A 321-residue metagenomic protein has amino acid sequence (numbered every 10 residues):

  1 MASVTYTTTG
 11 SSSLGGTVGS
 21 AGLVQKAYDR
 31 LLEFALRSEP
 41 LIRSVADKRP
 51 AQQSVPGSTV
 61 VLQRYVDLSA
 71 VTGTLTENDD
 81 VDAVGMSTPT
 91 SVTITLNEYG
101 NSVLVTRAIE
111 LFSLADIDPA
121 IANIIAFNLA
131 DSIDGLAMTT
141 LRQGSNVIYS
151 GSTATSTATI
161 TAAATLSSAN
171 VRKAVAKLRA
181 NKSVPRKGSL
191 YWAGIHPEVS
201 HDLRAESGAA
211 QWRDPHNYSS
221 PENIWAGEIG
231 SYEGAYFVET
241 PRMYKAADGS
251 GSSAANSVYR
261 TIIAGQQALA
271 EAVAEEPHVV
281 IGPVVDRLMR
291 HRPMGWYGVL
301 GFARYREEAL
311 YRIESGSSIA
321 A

Functional and structural regions predicted by a protein language model:
A2-A46, T161-A176, R204-A321: Sequence/fold signature of self-assembling virion shell proteins
S38-N101: Assembly/oligomerization interface modules of large self-assembling protein complexes
R49, N97-I117, L141, V175-A210 (+1 more regions): Structured, hydrophobic secondary-structure cores that serve as assembly/anchoring elements
V55, Q63-V66, T106, H196-E198 (+2 more regions): Structured loops at beta-to-helix junctions and adjacent beta-edge loops in soluble globular domains
S58, S87-T95, Y99-V105, S113 (+4 more regions): Generic hydrophobic, aliphatic-rich segments that mediate packing or membrane embedding
L62, N123, F127, A193 (+2 more regions): Hydrophobic alpha-helical segments involved in membrane association or supramolecular assembly
I109-N181, R312, S318-A321: Alpha-helical scaffold segments that mediate packing/assembly in large oligomeric complexes
